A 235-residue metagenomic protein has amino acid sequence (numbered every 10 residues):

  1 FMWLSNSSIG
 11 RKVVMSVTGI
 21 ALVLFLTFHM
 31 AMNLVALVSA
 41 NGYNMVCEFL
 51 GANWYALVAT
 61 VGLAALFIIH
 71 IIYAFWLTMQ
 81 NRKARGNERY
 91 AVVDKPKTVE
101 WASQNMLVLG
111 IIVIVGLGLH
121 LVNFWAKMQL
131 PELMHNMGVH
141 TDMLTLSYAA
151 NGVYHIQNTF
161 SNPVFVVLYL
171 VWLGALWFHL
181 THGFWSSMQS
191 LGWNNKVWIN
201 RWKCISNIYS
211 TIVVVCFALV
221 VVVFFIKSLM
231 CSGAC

Functional and structural regions predicted by a protein language model:
F1-C235: Membrane-embedded alpha-helical bundles that constitute the cytochrome b-like, heme-associated redox core of multi-pass
